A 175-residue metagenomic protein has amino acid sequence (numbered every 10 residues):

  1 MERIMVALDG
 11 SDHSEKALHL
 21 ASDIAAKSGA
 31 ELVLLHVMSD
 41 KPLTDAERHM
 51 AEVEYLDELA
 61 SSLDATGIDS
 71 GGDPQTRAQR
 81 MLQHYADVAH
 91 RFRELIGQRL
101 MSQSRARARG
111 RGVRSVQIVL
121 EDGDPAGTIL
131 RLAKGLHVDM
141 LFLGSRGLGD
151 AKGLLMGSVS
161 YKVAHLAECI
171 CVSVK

Functional and structural regions predicted by a protein language model:
M1-E2, K175: Absolute protein N-terminus
E2-Q83, R111: Small/aliphatic-rich secondary-structure junction motif
S14, R93, G97, M156-S160: Short, conserved glycine- and acidic-residue-centered signature motifs in active-site or ligand-binding loops
D23, A126-K175: Gly/Ser-rich helix-loop-strand patches that form or flank binding pockets for ribonucleotide-derived cofactors
A30, R114-V116, C169: A structural micro-motif
L34, Q117-L120, S173: A structural preference for short, hydrophobic beta-strand core positions in alpha/beta folds
P74-L141: Structural beta-alpha unit
